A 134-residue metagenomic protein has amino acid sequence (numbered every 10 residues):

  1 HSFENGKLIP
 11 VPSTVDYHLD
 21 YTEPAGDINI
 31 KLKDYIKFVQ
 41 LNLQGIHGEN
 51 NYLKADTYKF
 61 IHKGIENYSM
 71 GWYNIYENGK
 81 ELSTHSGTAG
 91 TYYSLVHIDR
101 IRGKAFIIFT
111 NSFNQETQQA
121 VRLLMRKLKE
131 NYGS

Functional and structural regions predicted by a protein language model:
H1-K7: Mobile, glycine-enriched helix-loop/loop "lid" segments at the mouths of ligand-binding/catalytic clefts that gate
K7-S134: Catalytic loop of the DD-peptidase/beta-lactamase superfamily, centered on the K-T-G motif and neighboring
